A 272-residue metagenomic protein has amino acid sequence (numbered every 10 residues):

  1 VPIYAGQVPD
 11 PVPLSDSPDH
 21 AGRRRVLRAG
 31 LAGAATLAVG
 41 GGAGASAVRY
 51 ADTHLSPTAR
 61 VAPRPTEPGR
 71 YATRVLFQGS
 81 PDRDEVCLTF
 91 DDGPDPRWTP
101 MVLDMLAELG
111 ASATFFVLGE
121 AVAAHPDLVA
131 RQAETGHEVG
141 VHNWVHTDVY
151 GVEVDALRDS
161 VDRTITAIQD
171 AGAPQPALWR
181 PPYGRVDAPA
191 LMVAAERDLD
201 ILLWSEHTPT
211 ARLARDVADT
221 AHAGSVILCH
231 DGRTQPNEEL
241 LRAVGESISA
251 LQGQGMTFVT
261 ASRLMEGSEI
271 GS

Functional and structural regions predicted by a protein language model:
P2-T89, P94-L109, G245-A250, Q254-S272: N-terminal pre-catalytic segment of deacetylase/amide-hydrolase enzymes
A59-V152, A156, S160, A167: Active-site beta->alpha N-cap acidic-glycine motif
F90, V117-E120, V141-N143, R180-Y183 (+3 more regions): A cross-domain feature marking catalytic cores of carbohydrate-active enzymes and several ubiquitous metabolic/repair
D95-W98, H146-D148, R185-P189, P209 (+1 more regions): Active-site environment of divalent metal-dependent phosphoester hydrolases
M101-V102, D127-L128, P189-V193, D216 (+1 more regions): A short acidic, amphipathic alpha-helical/loop segment
L103-S112, E138, V154-D187, M192 (+3 more regions): CE4/NodB-like, metal-dependent polysaccharide N-deacetylase domain that modifies extracellular/periplasmic N-acetylated
S160-V161, L240-V244: Charged helix-capping and loop-helix junction motifs
R185-A221, M256-G267: His/Asp/Glu-enriched short active-site or ligand-binding loop at hydrolase and phosphoryl-transfer sites
